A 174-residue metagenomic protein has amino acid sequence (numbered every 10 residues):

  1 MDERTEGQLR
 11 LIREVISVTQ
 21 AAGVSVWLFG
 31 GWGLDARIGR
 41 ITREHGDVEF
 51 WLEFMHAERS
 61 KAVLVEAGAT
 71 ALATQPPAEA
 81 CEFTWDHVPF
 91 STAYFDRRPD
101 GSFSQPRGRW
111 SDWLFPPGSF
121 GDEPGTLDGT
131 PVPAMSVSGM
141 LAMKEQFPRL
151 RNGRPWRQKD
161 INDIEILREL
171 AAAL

Functional and structural regions predicted by a protein language model:
M1-L174: Compositionally biased terminal segments of proteins
